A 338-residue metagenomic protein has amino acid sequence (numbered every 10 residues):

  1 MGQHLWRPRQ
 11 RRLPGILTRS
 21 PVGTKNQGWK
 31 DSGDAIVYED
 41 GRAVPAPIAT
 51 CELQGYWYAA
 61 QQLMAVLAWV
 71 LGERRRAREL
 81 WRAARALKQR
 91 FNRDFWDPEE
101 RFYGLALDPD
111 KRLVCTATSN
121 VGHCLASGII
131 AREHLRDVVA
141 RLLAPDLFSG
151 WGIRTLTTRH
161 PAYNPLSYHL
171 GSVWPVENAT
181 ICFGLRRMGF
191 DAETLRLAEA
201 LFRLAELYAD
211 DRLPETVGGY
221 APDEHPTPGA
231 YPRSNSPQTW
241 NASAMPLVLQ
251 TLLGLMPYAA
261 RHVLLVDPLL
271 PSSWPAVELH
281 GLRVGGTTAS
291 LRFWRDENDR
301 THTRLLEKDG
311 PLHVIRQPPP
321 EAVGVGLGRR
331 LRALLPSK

Functional and structural regions predicted by a protein language model:
M1-P8, Y56, L63-V66, E79-D97 (+1 more regions): Alpha-helical scaffold segments in carbohydrate-active enzymes
Q3, L53-R74, H123-H134, N178-D191 (+1 more regions): Well-ordered alpha-helical scaffold segments within catalytic/enzyme domains
R9-T50, Q89-V173, E206-A230, L247 (+5 more regions): Extended glycan-interaction surfaces of carbohydrate-active proteins
P45-A59, R76-E79, A83, T116 (+1 more regions): Short, contiguous, pocket-lining structural segments that sit at or immediately flank catalytic/ligand-binding sites
L67-R82, A86-D94, P98, L185-R196 (+2 more regions): Beta-rich accessory regions
T157, T216-G219, D223-P228, R261-L279: Acidic, turn-prone loop/beta-hairpin segments
G171-N178, M188-L197, A205-L213: Active-site-proximal binding-pocket segments
S234-E278: Catalytic cores of secreted or luminal carbohydrate-active enzymes
